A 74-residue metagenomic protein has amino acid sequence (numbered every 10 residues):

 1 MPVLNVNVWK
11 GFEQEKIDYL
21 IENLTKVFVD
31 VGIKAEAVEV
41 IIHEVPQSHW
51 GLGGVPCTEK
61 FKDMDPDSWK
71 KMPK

Functional and structural regions predicted by a protein language model:
M1-K74: A domain-level signal for the structural core that forms small-molecule/cofactor-binding pockets and catalytic centers
